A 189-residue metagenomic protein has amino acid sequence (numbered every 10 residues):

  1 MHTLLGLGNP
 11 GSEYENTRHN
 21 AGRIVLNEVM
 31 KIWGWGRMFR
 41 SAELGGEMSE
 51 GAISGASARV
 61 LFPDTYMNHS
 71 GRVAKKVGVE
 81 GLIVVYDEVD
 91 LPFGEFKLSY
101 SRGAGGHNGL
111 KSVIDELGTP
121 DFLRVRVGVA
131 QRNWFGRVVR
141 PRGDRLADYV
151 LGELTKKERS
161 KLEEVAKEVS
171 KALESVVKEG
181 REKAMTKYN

Functional and structural regions predicted by a protein language model:
H2-S101, K111-R126, R132-D148, G152 (+2 more regions): Nucleotide and nucleotide-moiety/phosphate-recognizing core
A104: Conserved TIR/SEFIR loop-to-helix hotspot centered on a Trp-containing motif with a nearby acidic residue
H107: Active-site YXXXK catalytic motif of short-chain dehydrogenase/reductase
N189: Glycine-rich phosphate/diphosphate-binding loops and the adjacent beta-loop-alpha structural elements that coordinate
